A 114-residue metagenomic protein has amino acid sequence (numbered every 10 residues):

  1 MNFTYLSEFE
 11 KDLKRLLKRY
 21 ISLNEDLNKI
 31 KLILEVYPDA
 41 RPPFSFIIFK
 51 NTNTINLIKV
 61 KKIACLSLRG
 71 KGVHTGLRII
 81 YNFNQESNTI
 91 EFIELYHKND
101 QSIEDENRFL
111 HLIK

Functional and structural regions predicted by a protein language model:
M1-E35: Arg/Lys-rich, positively charged N-terminal/basic patches that mediate binding to nucleic acids
N2, T54-L57, T89: A residue-level signal for beta-strand positions that form part of recognition/binding surfaces within mature
Y5, K59, F92-E94: Structural signal for conserved beta-strand scaffold positions within catalytic alpha/beta enzyme cores
Y5, L23-D26, I30, N56 (+2 more regions): Amphipathic alpha-helical interface surfaces
L27-L34, S45-I48, K98: Residue-level signal for alpha-helical context at structural boundaries
V36-R69: A short, surface-exposed loop/turn module that caps and links secondary-structure elements
L66-K114: Enriched for short, Lys/Arg-rich terminal
